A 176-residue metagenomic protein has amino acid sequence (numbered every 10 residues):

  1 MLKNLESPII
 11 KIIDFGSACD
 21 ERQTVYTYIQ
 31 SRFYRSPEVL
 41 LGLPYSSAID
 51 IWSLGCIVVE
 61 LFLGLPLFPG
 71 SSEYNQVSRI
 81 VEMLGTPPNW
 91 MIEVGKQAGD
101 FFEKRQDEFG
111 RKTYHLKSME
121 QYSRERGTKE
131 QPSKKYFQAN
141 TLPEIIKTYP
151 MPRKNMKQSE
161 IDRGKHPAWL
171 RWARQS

Functional and structural regions predicted by a protein language model:
M1-I12: Conserved protein kinase catalytic/activation segment
C19, E38-L43, L61: End-of-activation segment of Hanks-type protein kinase domains
V25-V39: Conserved activation segment of eukaryotic-like protein kinases, specifically the C-terminal portion of the activation
G42-S47, F68: Activation segment
D50: Conserved catalytic-loop aspartate of Hanks-type protein kinases
P88-R174: C-terminal lobe substrate-recognition/regulatory segment of protein kinase catalytic domains
